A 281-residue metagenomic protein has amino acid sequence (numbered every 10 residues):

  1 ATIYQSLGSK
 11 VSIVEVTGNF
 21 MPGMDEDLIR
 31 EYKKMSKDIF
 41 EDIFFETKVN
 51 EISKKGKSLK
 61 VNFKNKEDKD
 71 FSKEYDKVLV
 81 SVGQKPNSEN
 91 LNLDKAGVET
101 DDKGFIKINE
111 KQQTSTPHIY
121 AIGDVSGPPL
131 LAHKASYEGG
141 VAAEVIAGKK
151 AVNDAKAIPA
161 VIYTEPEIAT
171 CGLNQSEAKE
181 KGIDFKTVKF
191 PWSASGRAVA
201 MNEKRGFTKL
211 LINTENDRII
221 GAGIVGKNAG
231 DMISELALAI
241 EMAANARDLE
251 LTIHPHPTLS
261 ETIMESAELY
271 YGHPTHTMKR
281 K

Functional and structural regions predicted by a protein language model:
A1-K69, P129-S136, E144-E177: Rossmann-like dinucleotide-binding cores of NAD(P)H-dependent redox enzymes
V14, K64, T100, I108 (+2 more regions): Hydrophobic alpha-helical segments, especially N-terminal targeting/anchoring helices
M21, S88-N90, D102, P129 (+2 more regions): Glycine/Thr-rich phosphate-binding loops of Rossmann-like dinucleotide-binding domains
K55, N90, G97-E99, A200-G206: Short loop/turn motifs at secondary-structure junctions and domain boundaries
K55-G56, D102, T214-N216: Short acidic-glycine loop/turn motifs at beta-strand connectors
S72-A147, E250: FAD-site-proximal beta/loop scaffold in flavoenzymes
A147, Y163-N174, K179-K281: Flexible, glycine-rich terminal cap/loop adjacent to redox cofactors in electron-transfer oxidoreductases
